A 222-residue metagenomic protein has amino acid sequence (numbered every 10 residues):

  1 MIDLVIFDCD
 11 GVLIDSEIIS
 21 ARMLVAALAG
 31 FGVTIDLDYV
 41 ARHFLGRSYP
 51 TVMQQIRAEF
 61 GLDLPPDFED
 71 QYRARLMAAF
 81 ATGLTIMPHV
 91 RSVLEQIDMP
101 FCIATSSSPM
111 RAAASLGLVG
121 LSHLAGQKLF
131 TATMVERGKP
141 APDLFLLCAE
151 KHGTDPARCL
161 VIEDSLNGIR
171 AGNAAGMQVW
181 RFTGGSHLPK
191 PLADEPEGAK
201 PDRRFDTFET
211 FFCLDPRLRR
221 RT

Functional and structural regions predicted by a protein language model:
M1-A41: Active-site neighborhood of HAD-like aspartate-dependent phosphohydrolases
M1-D3, E95, S108-T222: Asp-based, Mg2+/Mn2+-dependent phosphohydrolase catalytic module
L13, I86, F101, V161-I162: Conserved SAM-binding loop
A27-L28, S48-D63, S115, A149: Helix-loop "lid/cap" segments that line or gate small-molecule binding pockets
G30-T34, F60-D63, G120-L124, G153-T154: Short helix-capping segments at alpha-helix termini
Q54-S92: Metal-dependent phosphoesterase signature
A58, Q96-F101, G176-M177: Short glycine/proline-enriched coil/turn segments at helix->beta-strand junctions
A78-I103, P109-A113: Short, acidic loop-to-helix structural element flanking the phosphoryl-transfer center in phosphate-processing enzymes
